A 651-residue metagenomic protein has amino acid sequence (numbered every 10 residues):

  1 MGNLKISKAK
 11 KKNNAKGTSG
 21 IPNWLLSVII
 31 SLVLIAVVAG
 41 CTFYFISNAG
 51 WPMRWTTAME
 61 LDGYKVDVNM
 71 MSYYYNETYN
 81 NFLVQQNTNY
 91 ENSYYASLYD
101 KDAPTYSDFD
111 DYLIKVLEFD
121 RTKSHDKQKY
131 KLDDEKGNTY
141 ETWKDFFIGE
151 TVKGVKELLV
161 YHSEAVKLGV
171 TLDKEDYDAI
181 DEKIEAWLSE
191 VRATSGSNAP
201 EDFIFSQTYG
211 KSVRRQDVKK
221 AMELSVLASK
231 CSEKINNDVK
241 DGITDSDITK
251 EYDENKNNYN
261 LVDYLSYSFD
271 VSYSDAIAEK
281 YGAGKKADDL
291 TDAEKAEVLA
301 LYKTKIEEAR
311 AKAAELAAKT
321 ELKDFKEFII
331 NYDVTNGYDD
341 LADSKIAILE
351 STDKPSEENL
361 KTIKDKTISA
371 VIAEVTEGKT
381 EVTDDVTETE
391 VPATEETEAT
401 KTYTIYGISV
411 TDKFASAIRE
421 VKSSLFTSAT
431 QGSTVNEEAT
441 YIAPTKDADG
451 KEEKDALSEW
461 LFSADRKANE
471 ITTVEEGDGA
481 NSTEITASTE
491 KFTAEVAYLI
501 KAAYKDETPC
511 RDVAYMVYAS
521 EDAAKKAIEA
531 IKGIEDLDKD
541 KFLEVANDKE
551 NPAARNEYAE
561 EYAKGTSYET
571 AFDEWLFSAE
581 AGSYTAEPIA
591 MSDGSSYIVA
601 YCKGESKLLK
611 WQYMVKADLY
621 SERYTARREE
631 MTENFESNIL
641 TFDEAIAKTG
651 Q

Functional and structural regions predicted by a protein language model:
G2-R54, P200-T304, S351-G533, S567-Q651: PPIase-associated folding chaperone regions across multiple families
G50-Q216: N-terminal targeting/tethering segments
V66, M70-E77, P104, D108-Y112 (+24 more regions): Extracytoplasmic/secreted proteins, especially bacterial periplasmic and envelope-associated proteins
V166-K167, E254, N331, D548: Residues at alpha-helix termini
L172-D176, Y518, L537, N547 (+1 more regions): Extended intrinsically disordered, low-complexity coil regions enriched in Ser, Thr, Gly, Ala and often Pro
D176-S189, A342-D353, A559-A563: Short linear loop/turn motifs
A186-N198, T335-S344, A415, T427 (+1 more regions): Secretory-pathway/luminal and periplasmic proteins that interact with or process carbohydrate-rich
D324-T335, D538-N551: Short, well-ordered alpha-helical segments enriched in acidic and aromatic residues
